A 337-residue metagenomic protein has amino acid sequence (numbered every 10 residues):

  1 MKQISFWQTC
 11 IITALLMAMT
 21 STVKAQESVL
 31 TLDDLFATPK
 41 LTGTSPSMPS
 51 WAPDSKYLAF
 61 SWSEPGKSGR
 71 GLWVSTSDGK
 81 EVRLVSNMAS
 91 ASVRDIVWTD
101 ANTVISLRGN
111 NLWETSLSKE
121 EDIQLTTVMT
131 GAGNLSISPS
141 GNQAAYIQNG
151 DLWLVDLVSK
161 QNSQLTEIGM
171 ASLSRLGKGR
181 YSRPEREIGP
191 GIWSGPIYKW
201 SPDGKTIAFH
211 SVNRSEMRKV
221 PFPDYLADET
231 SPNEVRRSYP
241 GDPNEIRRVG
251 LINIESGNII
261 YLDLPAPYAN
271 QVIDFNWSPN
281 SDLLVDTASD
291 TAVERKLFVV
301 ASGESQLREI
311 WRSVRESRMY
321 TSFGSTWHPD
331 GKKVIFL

Functional and structural regions predicted by a protein language model:
L32, K160-Y198, F209-Y261: Predominantly five- to eight-bladed beta-propeller fold
F36-R70, I273: Beta-strand-rich domains and repeat architectures in extracellular enzymes and scaffolds, especially beta-propellers
P39-P46, S90-D95, A132-N134, S172-W193 (+2 more regions): Short glycine-/Asp-/Thr-/Trp-enriched loop segments that recur within the blades of beta-propeller repeat domains
M48-Y57, D95-T103, L135-Q143, I147 (+3 more regions): Blade-terminus and WD-like Trp-Asp/Gly-His loop motifs, strongest in beta-propeller folds
K67-W73, N111-W113, N149-W153, E216-F222 (+2 more regions): Structural motif
T76-K80, S116-E120, L157-K160, N253-G257 (+1 more regions): Short loop/turn segments that connect beta-strands within beta-propeller blades
D78-V104, G109, M129-G131, V314-S317: Blade-loop segments of beta-propeller domains
G109-I197: Asp-box/WD-like beta-propeller blade repeats and closely related beta-sheet repeat scaffolds
